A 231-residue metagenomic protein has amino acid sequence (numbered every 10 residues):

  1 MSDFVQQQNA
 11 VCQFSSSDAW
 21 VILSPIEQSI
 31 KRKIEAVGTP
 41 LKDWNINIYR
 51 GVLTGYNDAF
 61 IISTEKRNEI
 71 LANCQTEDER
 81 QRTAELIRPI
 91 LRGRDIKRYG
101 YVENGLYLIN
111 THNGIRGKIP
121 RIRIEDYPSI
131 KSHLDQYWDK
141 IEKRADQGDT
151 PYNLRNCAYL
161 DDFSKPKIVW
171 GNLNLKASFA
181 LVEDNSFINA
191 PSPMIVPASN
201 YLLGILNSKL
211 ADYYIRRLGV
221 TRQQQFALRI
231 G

Functional and structural regions predicted by a protein language model:
D3-G231: Polybasic, glycine- and aromatic-enriched phosphate-binding surface used to engage nucleic acids
